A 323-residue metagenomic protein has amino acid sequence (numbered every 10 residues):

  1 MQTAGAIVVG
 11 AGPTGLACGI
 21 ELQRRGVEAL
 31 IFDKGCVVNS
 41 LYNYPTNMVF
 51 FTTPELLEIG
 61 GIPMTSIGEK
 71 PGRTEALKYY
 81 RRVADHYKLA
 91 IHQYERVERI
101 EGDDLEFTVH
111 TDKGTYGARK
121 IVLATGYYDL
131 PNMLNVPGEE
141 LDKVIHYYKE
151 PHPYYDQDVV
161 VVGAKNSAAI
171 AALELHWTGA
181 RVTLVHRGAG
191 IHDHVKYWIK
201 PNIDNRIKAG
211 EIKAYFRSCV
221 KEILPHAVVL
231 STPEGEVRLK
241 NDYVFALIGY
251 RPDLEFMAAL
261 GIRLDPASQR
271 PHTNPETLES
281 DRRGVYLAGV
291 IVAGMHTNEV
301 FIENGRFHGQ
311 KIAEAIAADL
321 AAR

Functional and structural regions predicted by a protein language model:
M1-T3, P153-D158: Short helix-loop-beta connector
A4-A6, A11-L89, A169-W198, P266-A267: Beta1-alpha1 glycine-rich phosphate/pyrophosphate-binding loop at the start of Rossmann-like nucleotide-binding domains
I7-V9, Y116-Y128, V160-V162, K240-G249: Short hydrophobic core segments
K88-V109, Y116, W177-S268: A Rossmann-like FAD-binding core segment of flavoenzymes
Q93, E101-L141: Glycine/serine-rich phosphate-binding loop and adjoining beta1-alpha1 elements at the start of nucleotide-handling
Y128-V144, Y155-A214, E314-R323: Rossmann-like dinucleotide-binding core of oxidoreductases
E139-P153, Y250-E299: FAD-site-proximal beta/loop scaffold in flavoenzymes
G289-R323: A conserved FAD-binding loop/helix module that cradles the flavin
